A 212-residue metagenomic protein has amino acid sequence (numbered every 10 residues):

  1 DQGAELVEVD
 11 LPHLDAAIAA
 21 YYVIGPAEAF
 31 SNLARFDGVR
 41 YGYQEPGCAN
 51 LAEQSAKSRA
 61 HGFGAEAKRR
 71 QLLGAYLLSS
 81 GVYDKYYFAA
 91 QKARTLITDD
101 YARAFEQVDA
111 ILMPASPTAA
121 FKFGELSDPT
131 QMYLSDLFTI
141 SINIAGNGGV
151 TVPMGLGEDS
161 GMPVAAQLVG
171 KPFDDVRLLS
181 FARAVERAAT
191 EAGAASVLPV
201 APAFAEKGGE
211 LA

Functional and structural regions predicted by a protein language model:
D1, E5, K68-D99, I144-A212: Structural helix-boundary/capping segments
D1-F30, R35, G157, L211-A212: Gly/Ser-rich, acidic/histidine-flanked active-site/gating loops
D1-L11, D37-G47, A52-S58, Y87-V108 (+1 more regions): Acyltransferase
Y21, P46, N50-L51, K85 (+2 more regions): Short, surface-exposed loop/helix-turn segments at secondary-structure junctions that function as lids/hinges flanking
V23-E28, P129-Q131, L168-V169: Short, hinge-like loop/turn segments at secondary-structure boundaries
G25, A115, A145: Glycine-rich, N-terminal phosphate-binding loop of Rossmann-like dinucleotide-binding domains
G38-V39, L77-S79, S116-A119: Short glycine-rich anion-binding loops that position phosphate/pyrophosphate groups of nucleotides and phosphorylated
